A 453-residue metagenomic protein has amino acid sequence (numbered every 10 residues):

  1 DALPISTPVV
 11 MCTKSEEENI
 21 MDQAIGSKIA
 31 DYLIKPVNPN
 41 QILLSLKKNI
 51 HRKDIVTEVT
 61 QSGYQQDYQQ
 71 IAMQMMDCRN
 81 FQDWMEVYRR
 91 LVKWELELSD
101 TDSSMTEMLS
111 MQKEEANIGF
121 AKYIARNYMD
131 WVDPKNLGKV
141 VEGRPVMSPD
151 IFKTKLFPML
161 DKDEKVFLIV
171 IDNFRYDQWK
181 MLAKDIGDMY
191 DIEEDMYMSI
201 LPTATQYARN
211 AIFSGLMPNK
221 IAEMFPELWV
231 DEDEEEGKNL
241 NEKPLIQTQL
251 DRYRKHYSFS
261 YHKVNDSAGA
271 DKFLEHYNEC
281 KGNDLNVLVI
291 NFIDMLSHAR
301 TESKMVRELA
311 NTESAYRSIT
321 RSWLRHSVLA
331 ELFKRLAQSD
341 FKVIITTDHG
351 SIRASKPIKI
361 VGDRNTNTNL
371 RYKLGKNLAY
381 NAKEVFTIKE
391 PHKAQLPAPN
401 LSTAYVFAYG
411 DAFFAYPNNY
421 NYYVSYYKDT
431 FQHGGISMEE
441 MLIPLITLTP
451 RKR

Functional and structural regions predicted by a protein language model:
D1-L3: Short, small-residue-biased leader/transition segments that mark boundaries at the very start of proteins
T7: Switch/coupling loops of ABC transporter nucleotide-binding domains
M11, D22, D31, L43-R453: Feature captures the catalytic ectodomains and active-site-proximal regions of enzymes that hydrolyze or transfer
T13, K35: A Lys-centered signature of the CheY-like receiver
S15-N19: Negatively charged, flexible loop motifs adjacent to catalytic sites in prokaryotic signal transduction proteins
